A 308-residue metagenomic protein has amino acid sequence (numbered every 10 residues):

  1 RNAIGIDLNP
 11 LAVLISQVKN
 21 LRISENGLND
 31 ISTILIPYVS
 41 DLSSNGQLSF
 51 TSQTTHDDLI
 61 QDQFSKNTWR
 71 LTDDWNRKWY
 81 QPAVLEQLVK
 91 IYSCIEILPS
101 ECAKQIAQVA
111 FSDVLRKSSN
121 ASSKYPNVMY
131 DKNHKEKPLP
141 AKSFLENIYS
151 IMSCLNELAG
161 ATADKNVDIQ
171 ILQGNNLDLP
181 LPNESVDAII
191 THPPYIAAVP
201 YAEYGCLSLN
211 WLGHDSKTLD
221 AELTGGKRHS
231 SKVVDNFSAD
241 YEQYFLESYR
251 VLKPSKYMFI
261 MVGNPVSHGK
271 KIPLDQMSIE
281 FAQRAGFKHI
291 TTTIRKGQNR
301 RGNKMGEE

Functional and structural regions predicted by a protein language model:
R1-A12, S16, A107, N176-E203 (+3 more regions): Conserved proline-anchored active-site loop of SAM-dependent methyltransferases that bridges a beta-strand
L14-C94, L98, H214-K227: Conserved phosphoryl-transfer catalytic core
R70-A83, H229-A239, M261-Q276: Acceptor-substrate binding/catalytic loop of class I
Y80-T191, I196-P200: SAM-dependent nucleic-acid methyltransferase catalytic core
A188, Y195-L252: SAM-dependent methyltransferase catalytic-core segment centered on the flexible catalytic loop and adjoining short
Q243-E247, I272-G286: Short alpha-helix
K256: Glycine-centered, small-residue-biased loops immediately flanking beta-strands in adenine/cofactor-binding cores
V266, I279-F281, G286-E308: Class I S-adenosyl-L-methionine
